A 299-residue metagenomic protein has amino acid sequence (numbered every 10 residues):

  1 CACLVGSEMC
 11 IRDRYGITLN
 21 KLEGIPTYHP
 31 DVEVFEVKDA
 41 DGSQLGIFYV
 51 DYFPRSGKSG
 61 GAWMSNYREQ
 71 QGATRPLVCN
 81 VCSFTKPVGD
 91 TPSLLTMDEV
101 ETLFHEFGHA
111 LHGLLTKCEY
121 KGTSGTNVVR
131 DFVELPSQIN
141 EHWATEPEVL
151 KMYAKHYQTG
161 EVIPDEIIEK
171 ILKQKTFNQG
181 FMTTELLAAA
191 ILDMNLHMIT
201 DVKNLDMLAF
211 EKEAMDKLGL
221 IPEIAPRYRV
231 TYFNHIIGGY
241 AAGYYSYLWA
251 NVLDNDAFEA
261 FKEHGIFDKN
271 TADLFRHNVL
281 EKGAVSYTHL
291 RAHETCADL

Functional and structural regions predicted by a protein language model:
C1, L94, D98, Q179 (+3 more regions): Short, solvent-exposed segments of well-ordered alpha helices
C1-G6, H289, E294-L299: Single conserved hydrophobic/aromatic residue that forms the stacking wall/gate of nucleotide- or nucleobase-binding
M9-C10: Active-site loops and adjacent core secondary-structure elements that bind or stabilize anionic groups
Y15-T18, I25-D31, Q44-I47, E106 (+4 more regions): C-terminal, non-catalytic "cap/extension" segments appended to globular domains
Y28-H29, E36-L95: Active-site-adjacent "gating/activation" loops or surface patches in catalytic cores
L77-C82, E101, A189-I191, P226: Elongated scaffold/linker segments in the mid-to-C-terminal portions of large proteins
V88-P92, T123, D201: A generic structural signal for short coil/turn motifs at secondary-structure boundaries
T96-F104, G108: Short alpha-helix carrying the canonical HExxH Zn2+-binding catalytic motif
